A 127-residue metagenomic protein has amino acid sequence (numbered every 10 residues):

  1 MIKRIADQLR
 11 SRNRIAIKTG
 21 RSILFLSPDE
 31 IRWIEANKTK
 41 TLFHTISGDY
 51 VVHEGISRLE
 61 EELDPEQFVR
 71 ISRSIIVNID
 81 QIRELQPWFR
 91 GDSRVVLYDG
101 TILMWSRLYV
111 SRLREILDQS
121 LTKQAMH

Functional and structural regions predicted by a protein language model:
M1-H127: Basic, polyanion-interacting recognition surfaces, primarily in bacterial LytTR/OmpR-type DNA-binding effector domains
